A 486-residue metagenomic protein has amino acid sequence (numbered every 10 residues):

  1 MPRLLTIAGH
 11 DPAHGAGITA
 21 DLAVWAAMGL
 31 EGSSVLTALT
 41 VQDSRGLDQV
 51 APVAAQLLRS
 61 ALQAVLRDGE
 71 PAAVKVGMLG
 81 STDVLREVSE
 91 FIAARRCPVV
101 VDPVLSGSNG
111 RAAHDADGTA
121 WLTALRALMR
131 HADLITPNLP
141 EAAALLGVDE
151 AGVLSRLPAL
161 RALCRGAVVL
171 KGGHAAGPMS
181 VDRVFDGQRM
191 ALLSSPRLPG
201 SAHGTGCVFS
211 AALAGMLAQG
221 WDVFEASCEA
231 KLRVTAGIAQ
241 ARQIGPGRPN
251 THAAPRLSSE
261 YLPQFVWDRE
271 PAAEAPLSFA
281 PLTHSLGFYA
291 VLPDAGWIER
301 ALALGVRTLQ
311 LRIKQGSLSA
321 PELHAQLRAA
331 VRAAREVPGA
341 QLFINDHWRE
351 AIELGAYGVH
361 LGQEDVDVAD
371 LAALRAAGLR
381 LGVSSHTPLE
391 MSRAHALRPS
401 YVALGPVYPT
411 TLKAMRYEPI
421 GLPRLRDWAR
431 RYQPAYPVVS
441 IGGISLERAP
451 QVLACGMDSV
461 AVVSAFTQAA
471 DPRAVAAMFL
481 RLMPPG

Functional and structural regions predicted by a protein language model:
P12-G15, S195-L213, I441, Q468: Short glycine/threonine-rich catalytic loop with a Thr-x-Gly-x-Asp
L22-V24, A143-A144, G200-V223: Short, small-residue alpha-helix embedded
G32, V99-V101, I135, V168-L170 (+8 more regions): Hydrophobic faces of well-ordered beta-strands that scaffold small-molecule active sites in alpha/beta enzyme cores
S33-V41, H203, R312-K314, Q363-L371 (+2 more regions): Glycine-rich phosphate-binding active-site loops on the catalytic face of alpha/beta enzymes
D43-L134, P140-P178, S227-A236, P263-A273 (+1 more regions): Ribokinase/PfkB-type carbohydrate-kinase core domain
Q49-P52, D68, E225-T283, L482-G486: Charged C-terminal helix
A112-M190, L323-S400: Conserved phosphate/ATP/ADP-binding segment of small-molecule kinases
L342-Y357, H386-R398, P434, V438-V439 (+2 more regions): Catalytic cores of alpha/beta
